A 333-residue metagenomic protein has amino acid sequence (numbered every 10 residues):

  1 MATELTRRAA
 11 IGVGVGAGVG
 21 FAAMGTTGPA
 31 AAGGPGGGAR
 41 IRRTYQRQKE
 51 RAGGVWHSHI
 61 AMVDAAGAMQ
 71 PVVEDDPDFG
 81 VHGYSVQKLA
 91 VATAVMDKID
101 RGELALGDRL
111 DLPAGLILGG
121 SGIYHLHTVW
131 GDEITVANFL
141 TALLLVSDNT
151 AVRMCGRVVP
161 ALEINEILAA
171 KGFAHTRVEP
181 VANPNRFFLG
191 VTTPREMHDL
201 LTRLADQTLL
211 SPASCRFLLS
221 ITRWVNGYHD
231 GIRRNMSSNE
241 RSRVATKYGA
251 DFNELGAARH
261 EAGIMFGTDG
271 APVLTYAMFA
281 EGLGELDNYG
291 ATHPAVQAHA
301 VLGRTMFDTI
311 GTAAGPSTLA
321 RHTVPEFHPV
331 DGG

Functional and structural regions predicted by a protein language model:
E4-G16, G34-Y45, A52, T208-G231 (+2 more regions): Structured C-terminal helix/loop/strand segments within mature extracytoplasmic catalytic/sensor domains
F21-G33: Bacterial Sec-dependent signal peptides at the C-terminal "C-region" and cleavage site
A30-H82: Beta-lactamase-like hydrolase cores
V55-H57, R153-L209: Mid-domain, small-residue-enriched loop/turn segments at the edges of structured enzyme/sensor domains
A61-V63, L144-S147, C155, P180-V181 (+2 more regions): Active-site-proximal beta-strand/loop segments in catalytic clefts of secreted hydrolases
V81-L110, Y276: Active-site SXXK
T93-R101, D199-D206, F307-D308: Short glycine/serine- and small hydrophobic-enriched flexible loop segments
L116-R153, A161: Conserved catalytic neighborhood of penicillin-recognizing serine enzymes
